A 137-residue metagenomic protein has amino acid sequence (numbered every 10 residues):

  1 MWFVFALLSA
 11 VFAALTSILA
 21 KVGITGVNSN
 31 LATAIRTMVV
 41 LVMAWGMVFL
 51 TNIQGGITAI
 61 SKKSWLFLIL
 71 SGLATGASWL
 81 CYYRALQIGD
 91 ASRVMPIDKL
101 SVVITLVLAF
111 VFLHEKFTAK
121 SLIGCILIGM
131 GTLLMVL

Functional and structural regions predicted by a protein language model:
M1-L31: Glycine-/small-residue-enriched transmembrane alpha-helix faces in small-molecule transporters and effluxers
M1-L8, V27, V40-L68, W79-I88 (+1 more regions): Membrane-interface interhelical linkers
V4, L8-V11, I35-V39, L66 (+3 more regions): Hydrophobic residues within alpha-helical transmembrane segments of multi-pass solute transporters/permease subunits
F5, F12, L19, A74-A77 (+4 more regions): Hydrophobic residues within membrane-embedded alpha-helical segments of Major Facilitator Superfamily
G23, A32, A85, V111-L113: Hydrophobic/aromatic residues within transmembrane alpha-helices of multi-pass small-molecule transporters
L31-M38, Q87-I104: Helix-helix packing/entry segments at the starts of transmembrane helices
A44, K120-V136: Hydrophobic transmembrane alpha-helices of multi-pass small-molecule transport proteins
V102-L122: C-terminal transmembrane-helix exit sites in multi-pass transporters
